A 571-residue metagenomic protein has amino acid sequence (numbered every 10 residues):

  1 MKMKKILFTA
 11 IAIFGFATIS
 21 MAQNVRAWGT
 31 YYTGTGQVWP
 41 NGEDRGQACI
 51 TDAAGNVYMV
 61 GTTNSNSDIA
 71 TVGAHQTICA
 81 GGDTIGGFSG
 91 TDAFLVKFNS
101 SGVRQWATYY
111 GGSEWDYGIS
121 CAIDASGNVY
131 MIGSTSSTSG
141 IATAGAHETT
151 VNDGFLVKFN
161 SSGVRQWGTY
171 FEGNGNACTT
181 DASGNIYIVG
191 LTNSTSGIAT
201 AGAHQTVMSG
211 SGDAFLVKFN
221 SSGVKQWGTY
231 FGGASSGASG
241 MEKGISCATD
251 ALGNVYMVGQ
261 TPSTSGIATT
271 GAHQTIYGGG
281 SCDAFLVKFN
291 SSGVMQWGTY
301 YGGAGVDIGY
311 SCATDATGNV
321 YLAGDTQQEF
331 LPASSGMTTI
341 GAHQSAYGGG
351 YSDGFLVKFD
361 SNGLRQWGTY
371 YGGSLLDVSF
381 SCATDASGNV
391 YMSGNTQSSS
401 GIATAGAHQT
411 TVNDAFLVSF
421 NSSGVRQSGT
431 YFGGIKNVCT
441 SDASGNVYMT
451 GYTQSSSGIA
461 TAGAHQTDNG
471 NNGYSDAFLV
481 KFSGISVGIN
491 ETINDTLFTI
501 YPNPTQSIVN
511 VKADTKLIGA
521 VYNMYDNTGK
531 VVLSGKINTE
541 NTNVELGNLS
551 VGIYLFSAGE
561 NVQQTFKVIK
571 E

Functional and structural regions predicted by a protein language model:
M1-V25, V562-T565: Bacterial Sec-dependent N-terminal signal peptides
M3, A10, A17, G212 (+4 more regions): Terminal low-complexity, poorly structured segments
I6-F8, N24, G90, V487 (+3 more regions): Short, functionally important structural connectors and interaction interfaces within domains
I11, V38, S236, T275 (+4 more regions): Residues embedded in well-ordered secondary-structure elements
F14, G87, M208, G278 (+9 more regions): A generic structural signal for short, solvent-exposed coil/turn residues that cap or connect secondary-structure
M21-N490: A sequence-level/structural motif corresponding to short, flexible coil/turn segments enriched in small polar residues
N490-E571: C-terminal outer-membrane/trafficking sorting elements
